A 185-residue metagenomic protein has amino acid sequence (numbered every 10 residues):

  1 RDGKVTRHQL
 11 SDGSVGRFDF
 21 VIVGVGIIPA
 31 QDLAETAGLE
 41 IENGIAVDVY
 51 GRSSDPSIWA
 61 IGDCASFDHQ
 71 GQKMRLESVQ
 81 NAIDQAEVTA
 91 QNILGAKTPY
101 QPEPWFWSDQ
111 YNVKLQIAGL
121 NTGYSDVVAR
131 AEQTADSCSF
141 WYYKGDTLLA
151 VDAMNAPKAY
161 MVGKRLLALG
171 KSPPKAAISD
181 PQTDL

Functional and structural regions predicted by a protein language model:
R1, V49, Y143-T147: Short acidic-glycine loop/turn motifs at beta-strand connectors
K4-Q9, S14-V88: FAD-site-proximal beta/loop scaffold in flavoenzymes
V15-G16, L149, P173: Short, isolated positions in well-ordered beta-strands
C64-M161: Mid-to-C-terminal Rossmann-like scaffold of FAD/NAD(P)H-dependent oxidoreductases
G95-A96, L169-G170, P181: Short loop/turn hinge sites at secondary-structure boundaries
P157-A176: A short, polar/charged loop-to-alpha-helix boundary motif
P173-L185: Cysteine/selenocysteine-centered motifs that mediate thiol-based redox chemistry or coordinate metal-sulfur cofactors
